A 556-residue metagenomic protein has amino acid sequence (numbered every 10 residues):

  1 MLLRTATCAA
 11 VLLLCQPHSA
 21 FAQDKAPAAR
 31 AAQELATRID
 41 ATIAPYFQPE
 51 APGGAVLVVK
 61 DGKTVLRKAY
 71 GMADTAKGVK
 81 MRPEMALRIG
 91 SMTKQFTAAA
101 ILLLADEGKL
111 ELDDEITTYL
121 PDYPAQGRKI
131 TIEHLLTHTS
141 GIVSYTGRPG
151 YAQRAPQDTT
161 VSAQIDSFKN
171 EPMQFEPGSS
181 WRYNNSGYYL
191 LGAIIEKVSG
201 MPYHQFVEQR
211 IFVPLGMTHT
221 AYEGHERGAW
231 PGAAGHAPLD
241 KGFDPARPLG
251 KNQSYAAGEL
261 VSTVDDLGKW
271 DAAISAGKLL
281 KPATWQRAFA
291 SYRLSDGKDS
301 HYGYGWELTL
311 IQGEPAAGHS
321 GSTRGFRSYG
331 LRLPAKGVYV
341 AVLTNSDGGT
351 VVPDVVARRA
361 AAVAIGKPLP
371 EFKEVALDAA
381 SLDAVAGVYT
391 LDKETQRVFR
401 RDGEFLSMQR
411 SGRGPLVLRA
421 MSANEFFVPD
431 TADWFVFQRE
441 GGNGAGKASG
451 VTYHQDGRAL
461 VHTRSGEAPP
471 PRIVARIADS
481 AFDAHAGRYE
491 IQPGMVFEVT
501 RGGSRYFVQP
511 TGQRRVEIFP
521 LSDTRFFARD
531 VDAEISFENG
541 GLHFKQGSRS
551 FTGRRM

Functional and structural regions predicted by a protein language model:
M1-M81, L87, L103-E111, T137-I142 (+5 more regions): N-terminal leader/targeting segments and the immediately adjacent pre-domain N-terminus
Q23-K68, S199, Q205-E208, V213 (+2 more regions): Catalytic loop of the DD-peptidase/beta-lactamase superfamily, centered on the K-T-G motif and neighboring
Q33, P52, M72-N185, G192 (+2 more regions): Active-site-proximal loop and beta-strand segments within enzyme catalytic domains
T64-V65, Y123-T131, G141-G147, F175 (+5 more regions): Secretory-pathway/luminal and periplasmic proteins that interact with or process carbohydrate-rich
A100-L104, L191-I195, L267-W270, V340: Buried hydrophobic packing segments
I101, V207, G216: Active-site-flanking alpha-helical
T131, G187, T263-D266: An acidic site on a long C-lobe helix of protein kinase domains
